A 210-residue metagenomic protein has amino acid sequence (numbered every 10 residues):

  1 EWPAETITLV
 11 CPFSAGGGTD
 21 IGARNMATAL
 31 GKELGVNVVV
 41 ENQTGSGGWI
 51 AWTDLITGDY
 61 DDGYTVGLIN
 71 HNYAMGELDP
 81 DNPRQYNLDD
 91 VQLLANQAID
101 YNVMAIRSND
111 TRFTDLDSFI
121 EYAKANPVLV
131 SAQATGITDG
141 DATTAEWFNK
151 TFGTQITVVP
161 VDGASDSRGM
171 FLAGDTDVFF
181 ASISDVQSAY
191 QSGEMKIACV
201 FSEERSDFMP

Functional and structural regions predicted by a protein language model:
E1-A4: Short, low-complexity disordered leader/linker segments with a strong preference for bacterial N-terminal type II
L9-A23, T44-G47, A132-G140: Extracytoplasmic "Venus flytrap"
G16-G35, A142-K150: Short, polar/charged alpha-helical segment
L30, D54-T65, E77-D166: Hinge/capping helix and adjacent helix->loop/strand transition within the periplasmic-binding protein
V36, G58-L68, P127-L129, T154 (+2 more regions): Alpha-to-beta junction loops
Q43-A51, I99, G136, V159-G169 (+2 more regions): Short helix-initiation/N-cap motifs at beta->coil->alpha
L68-Y73, G163-A164, A181-V186, F201-E204: Beta->alpha turn/N-cap motifs
I99, D185-P210: C-terminal lobe and pocket-closing loops of periplasmic/extracytoplasmic Venus-flytrap solute-binding proteins
